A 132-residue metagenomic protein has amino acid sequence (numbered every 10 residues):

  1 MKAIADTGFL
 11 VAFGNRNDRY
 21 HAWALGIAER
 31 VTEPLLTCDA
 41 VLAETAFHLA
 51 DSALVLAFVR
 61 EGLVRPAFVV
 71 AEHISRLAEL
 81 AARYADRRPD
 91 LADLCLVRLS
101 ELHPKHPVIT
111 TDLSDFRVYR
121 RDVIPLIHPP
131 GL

Functional and structural regions predicted by a protein language model:
M1-D18: Metal-dependent nucleic-acid phosphoesterase active-site entry motif
A3, A22-R88, R98-H106, R117-L132: PIN-domain endoribonuclease scaffold, especially VapC-family toxins
T7, D39, D93-L94: Conserved glycosyltransferase catalytic-site signature
L10, L94, R98-L99: Short, hydrophobic/amphipathic alpha-helical patches that form generic packing surfaces within helical domains
V11-G14, A92, R117: Generic, ordered loop/turn and secondary-structure boundary motif
T111: Conserved residues at the C-terminal ends of beta-strands
S114: Flexible glycine-rich beta->alpha loop in the catalytic core of nucleotide-sugar glycosyltransferases
